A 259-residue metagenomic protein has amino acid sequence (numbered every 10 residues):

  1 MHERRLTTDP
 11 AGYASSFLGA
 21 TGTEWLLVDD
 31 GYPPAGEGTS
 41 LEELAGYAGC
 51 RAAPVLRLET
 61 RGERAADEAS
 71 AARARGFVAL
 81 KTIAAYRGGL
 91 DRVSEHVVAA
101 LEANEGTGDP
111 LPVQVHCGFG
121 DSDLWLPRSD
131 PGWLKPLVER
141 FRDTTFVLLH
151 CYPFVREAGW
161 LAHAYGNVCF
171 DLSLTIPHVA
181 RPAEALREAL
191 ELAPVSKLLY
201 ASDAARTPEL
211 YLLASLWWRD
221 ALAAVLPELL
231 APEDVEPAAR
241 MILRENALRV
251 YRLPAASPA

Functional and structural regions predicted by a protein language model:
M1-P10, L90-E95, A103, R219-V225: Active-site gating loops and adjacent loop-to-helix segments of metal-dependent hydrolytic enzymes
M1-R4, V195-K197, L212-A259: Mid-to-C-terminal alpha-helical segments outside catalytic/metal-binding sites
R5-L6, Y32-E37, R61-R64, D121-R128 (+2 more regions): Acidic-and-aromatic substrate-binding clefts and catalytic sites of carbohydrate-active enzymes
F17-P112: Active-site gating/metal-coordination segments in enzymes
L26, L80, H116, F170 (+2 more regions): Conserved, mostly hydrophobic/aromatic
V78-E157: Divalent metal-binding pocket/active-site signature
Q114-H116, V147-H150, A193-W217: Short acidic/histidine-rich active-site segments
L124-W133, R156-Y165, A180-R187, T207-A224: Histidine/acidic-residue-rich catalytic or RNA/ligand-binding cores of hydrolases and nuclease-related proteins
